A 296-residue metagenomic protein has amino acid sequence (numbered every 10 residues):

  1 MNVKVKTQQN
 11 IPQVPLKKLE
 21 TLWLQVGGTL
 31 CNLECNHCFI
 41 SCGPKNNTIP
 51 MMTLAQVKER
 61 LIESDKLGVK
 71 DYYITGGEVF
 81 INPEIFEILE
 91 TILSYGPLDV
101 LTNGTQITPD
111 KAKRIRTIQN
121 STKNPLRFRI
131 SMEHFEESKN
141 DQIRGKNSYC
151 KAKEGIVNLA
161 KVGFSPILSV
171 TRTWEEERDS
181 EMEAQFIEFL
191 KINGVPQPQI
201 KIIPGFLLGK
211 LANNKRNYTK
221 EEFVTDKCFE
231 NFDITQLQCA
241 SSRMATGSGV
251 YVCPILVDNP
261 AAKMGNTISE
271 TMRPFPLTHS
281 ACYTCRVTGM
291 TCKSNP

Functional and structural regions predicted by a protein language model:
M1-L24, P296: N-terminal [4Fe-4S]-dependent radical SAM core
P15-L54: Canonical Radical SAM [4Fe-4S] cluster-binding loop centered on the CxxxCxxC motif and its immediate flanking residues
L22, K111-T117, A184-E188: Short, well-ordered amphipathic alpha-helices
V26, C31, C35, I74 (+2 more regions): Conserved, mostly hydrophobic/aromatic
K45-E59, G77-T122, F128, M132-E154 (+1 more regions): Canonical radical SAM enzyme core domain
E59-G76: Short Fe-S-cluster ligation motifs
L67-Y72, Y95, D99, T122-M132 (+1 more regions): Conserved C-terminal portion of the radical SAM core fold that forms the substrate/S-adenosylmethionine-binding
L207-P296: Accessory C-terminal segments flanking Radical SAM cores
